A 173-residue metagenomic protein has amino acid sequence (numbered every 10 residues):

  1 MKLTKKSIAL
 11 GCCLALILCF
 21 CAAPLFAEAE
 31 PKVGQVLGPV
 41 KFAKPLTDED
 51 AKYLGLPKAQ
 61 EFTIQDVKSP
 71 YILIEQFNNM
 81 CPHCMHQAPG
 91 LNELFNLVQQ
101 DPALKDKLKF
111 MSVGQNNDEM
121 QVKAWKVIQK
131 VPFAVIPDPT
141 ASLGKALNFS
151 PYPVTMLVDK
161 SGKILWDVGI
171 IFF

Functional and structural regions predicted by a protein language model:
K2-C12: Bacterial N-terminal signal peptides that target proteins for export
G11-C21: Bacterial N-terminal signal peptides
F26-T63: N-terminal "domain-start" segment that seeds a small globular fold
G55-M85, L91: Short active-site neighborhood of thiol/selenol oxidoreductases, capturing the structured segment around
M85-Q129, S142-G144: Structural microenvironment flanking redox-active thiols in thiol-disulfide oxidoreductases
M111, K123-K160: Short, internal strand/loop/helix patches that form the active-site neighborhood or redox-interaction surface
K160-F173: Non-catalytic, surface beta->alpha helical segment in thiol-disulfide oxidoreductase systems
